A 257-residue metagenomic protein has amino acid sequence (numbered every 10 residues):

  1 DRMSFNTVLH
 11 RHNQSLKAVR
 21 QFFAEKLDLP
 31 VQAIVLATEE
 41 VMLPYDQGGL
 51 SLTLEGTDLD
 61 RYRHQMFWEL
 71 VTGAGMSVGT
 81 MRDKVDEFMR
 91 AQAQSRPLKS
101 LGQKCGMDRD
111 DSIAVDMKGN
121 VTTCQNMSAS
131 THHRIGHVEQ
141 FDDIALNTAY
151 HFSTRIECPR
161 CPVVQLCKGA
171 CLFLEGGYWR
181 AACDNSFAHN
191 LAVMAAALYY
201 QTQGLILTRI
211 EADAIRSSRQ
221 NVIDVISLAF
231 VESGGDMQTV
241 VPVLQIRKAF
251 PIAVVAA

Functional and structural regions predicted by a protein language model:
D1-D108, A114-K118: Radical SAM enzyme [4Fe-4S]-AdoMet core and its adjacent flexible, acidic and glycine-rich loops/tails across
V121, N126-A257: Flexible mid-to-C-terminal extensions adjoining Fe-S/redox cofactors in radical SAM and related proteins
